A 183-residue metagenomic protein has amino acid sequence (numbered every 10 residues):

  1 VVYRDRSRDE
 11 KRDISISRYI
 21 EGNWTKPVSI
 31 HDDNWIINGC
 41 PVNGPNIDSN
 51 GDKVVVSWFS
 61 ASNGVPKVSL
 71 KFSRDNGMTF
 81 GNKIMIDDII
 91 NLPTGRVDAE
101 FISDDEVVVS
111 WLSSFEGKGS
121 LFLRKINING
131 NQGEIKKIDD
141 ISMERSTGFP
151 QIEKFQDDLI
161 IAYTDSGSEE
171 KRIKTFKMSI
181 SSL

Functional and structural regions predicted by a protein language model:
V1-L183: Extracellular, repeat-based ectodomains that mediate carbohydrate processing or recognition
